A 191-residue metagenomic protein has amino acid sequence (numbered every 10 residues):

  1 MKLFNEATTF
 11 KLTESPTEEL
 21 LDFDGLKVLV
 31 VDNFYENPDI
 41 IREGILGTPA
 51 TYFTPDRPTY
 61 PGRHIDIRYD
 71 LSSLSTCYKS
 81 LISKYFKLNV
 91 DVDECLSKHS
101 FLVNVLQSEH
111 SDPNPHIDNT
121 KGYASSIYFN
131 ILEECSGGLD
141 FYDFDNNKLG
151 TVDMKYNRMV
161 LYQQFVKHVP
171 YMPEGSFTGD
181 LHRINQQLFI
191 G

Functional and structural regions predicted by a protein language model:
K2-K98, H110-D112: Non-heme Fe(II)/2-oxoglutarate
S100-G191: Catalytic core of non-heme Fe(II) oxygenases with the double-stranded beta-helix
